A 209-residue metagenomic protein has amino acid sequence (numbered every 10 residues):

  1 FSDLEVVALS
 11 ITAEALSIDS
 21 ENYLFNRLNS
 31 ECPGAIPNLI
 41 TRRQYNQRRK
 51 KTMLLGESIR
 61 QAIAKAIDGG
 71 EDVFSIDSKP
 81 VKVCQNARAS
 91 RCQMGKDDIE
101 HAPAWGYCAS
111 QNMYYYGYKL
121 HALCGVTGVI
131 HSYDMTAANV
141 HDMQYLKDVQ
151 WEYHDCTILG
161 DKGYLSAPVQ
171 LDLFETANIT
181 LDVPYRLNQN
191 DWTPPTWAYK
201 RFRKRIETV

Functional and structural regions predicted by a protein language model:
F1-V209: Short alpha-helical elements
